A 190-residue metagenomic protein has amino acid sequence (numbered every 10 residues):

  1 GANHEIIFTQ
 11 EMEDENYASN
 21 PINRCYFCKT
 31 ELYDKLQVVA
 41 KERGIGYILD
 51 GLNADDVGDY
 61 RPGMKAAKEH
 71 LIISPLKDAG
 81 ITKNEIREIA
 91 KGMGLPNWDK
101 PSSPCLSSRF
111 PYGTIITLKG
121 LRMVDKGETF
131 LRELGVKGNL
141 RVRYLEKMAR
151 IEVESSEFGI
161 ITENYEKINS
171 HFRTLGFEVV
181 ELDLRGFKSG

Functional and structural regions predicted by a protein language model:
G1-G92, E133, A149, K167-F177 (+1 more regions): ATP-dependent adenylation/nucleotidyltransferase module used to activate substrates
Q10, N53, S103, Y144-L145 (+1 more regions): Residue-level "edge-of-site" marker
N20, R24, I116-K119, I160-E163: Alpha-helix N-cap and loop-to-helix initiation/capping positions
F27, E31, K119-K126, E163 (+1 more regions): A generic alpha-helix signature
I48-G51, S107, R143: Short, conserved beta-strand edge motifs with alternating hydrophobic and charged residues
K77-L131, V136-N139: Mid-to-C-terminal catalytic subdomains of enzymes that bind/position adenosyl phosphate moieties or nucleic-acid
T129-G190: Peripheral terminal appendages
